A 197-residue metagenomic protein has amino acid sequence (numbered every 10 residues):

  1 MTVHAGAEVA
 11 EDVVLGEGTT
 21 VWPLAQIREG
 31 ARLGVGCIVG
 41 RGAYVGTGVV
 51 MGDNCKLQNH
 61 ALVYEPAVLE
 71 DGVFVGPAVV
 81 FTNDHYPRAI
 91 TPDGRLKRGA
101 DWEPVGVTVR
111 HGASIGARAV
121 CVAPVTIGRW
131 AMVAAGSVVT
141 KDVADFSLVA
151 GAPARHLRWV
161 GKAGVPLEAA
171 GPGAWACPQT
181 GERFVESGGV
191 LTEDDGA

Functional and structural regions predicted by a protein language model:
T2-P92, L96-A150, A154-H156: Structural signal for interior beta-strand "rungs" in well-ordered beta-sheet cores of soluble enzyme domains
H111, A170-G173, A197: Intrinsically disordered, low-complexity terminal tails/loops enriched in metal-binding residues
D145-G151, V160-A169: Short, intrinsically disordered, charge-biased short linear motifs at domain edges
H156-W159, W175: Cys/His-enriched microdomains
G161, C177-T180: Short cysteine-rich clusters marking metal-coordination/redox-active sites
A169-A170, R183-S187: Short, non-ligating residues that shape and space the ligands of small metal-coordination modules and catalytic
P172-C177, G188-D194: Short cysteine/histidine-rich zinc-coordinating motifs and their immediately flanking basic loops
